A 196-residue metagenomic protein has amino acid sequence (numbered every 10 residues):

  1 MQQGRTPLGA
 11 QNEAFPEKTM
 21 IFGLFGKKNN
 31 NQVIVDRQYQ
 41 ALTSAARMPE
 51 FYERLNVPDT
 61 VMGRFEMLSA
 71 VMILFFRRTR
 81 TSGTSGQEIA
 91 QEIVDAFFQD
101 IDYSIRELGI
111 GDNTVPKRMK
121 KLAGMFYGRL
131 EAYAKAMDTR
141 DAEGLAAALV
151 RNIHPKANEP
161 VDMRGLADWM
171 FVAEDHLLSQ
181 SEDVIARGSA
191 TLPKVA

Functional and structural regions predicted by a protein language model:
Q2-M20: Short, Lys/Arg-enriched N-terminal segments with co-localized hydrophobic residues within the first ~10-30 amino acids
F15-A196: Surface/interface-facing alpha-helical segments and adjacent flexible terminal/loop regions used for partner/assembly
